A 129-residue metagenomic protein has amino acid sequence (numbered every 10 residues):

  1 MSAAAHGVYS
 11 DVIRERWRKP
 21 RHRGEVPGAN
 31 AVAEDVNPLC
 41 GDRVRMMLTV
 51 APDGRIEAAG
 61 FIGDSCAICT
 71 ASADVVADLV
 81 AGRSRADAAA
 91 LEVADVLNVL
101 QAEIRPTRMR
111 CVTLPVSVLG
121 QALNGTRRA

Functional and structural regions predicted by a protein language model:
M1-P27, A33, E57, R83-A129: C-terminal binding/interaction regions
A29, D42-V44, R55-E57: A generic structural signal for short beta-strands and their flanking turns/coil linkers
E34-D35, G63: Thr-Gly-centered strand-to-loop micro-motif
N37, D42-P52: Short beta-strand elements
C40, G63-A71: Short, thiol/selenol-centered motifs that function as redox-active sites or metal-ligating centers
V50, R55, A59-C66: A short interface-forming secondary-structure element
T70-V76, T113-S117: Short amphipathic alpha-helical face segments that pack within enzyme cores and frequently flank/anchor catalytic
A73-D87: A hydrophobic, small-residue-rich beta->alpha segment in the mid-to-C-terminal subdomain of diverse proteins
